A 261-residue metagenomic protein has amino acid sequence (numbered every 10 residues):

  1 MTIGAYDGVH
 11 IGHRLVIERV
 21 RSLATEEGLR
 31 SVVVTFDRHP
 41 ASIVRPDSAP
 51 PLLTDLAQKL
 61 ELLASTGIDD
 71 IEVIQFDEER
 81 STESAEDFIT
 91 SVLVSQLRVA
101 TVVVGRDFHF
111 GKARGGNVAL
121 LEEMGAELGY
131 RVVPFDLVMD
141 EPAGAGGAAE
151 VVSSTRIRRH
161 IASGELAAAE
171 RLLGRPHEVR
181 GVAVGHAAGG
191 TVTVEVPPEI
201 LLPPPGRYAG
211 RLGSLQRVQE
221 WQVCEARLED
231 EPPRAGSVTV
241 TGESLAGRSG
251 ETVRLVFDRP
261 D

Functional and structural regions predicted by a protein language model:
M1-D55: N-terminal catalytic cores of NTP/NDP-binding nucleotidyl/phosphoryl-transfer enzymes
H10, L63, V102, A169 (+1 more regions): Residue-level signal for inorganic ion chemistry
V33, V73, V132-F135: A structural preference for short, hydrophobic beta-strand core positions in alpha/beta folds
P51-K59, E83-I89: Glycine-rich, highly charged phosphate/nucleotide-binding loops
D55-V73: A glycine-rich helix N-cap at a beta->alpha junction
T82-V192: Classical nucleotidyltransferase
V184-D261: Phosphate/ribose-recognition catalytic cores of enzymes acting on nucleotide-derived substrates
